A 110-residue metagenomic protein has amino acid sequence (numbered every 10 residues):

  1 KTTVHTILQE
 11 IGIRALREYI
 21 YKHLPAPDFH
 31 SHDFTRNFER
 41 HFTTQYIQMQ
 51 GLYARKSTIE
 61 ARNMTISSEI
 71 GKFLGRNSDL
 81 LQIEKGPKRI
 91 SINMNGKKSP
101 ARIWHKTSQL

Functional and structural regions predicted by a protein language model:
K1-K22, H32, N37-L110: Phospho-regulated, low-complexity intrinsically disordered regions of nuclear gene-regulatory and chromatin-associated
P27: Flexible coil/turn residues that form the inter-helical turn or adjacent wing/linker of helix-turn-helix
